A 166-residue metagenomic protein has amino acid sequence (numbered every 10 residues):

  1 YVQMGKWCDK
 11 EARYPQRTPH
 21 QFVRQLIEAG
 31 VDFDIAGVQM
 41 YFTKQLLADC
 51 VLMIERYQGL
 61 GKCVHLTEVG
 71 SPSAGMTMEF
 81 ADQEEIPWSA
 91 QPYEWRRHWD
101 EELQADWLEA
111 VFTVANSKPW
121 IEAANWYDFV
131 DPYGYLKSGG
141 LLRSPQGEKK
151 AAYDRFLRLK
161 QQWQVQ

Functional and structural regions predicted by a protein language model:
Y1-W88: Noncatalytic carbohydrate-binding groove/subsite architecture in carbohydrate-active enzymes
D49-C63, P72-Q166: Aromatic-rich peripheral "rim/lid" segments of glycoside hydrolase catalytic domains that contact and position glycan
